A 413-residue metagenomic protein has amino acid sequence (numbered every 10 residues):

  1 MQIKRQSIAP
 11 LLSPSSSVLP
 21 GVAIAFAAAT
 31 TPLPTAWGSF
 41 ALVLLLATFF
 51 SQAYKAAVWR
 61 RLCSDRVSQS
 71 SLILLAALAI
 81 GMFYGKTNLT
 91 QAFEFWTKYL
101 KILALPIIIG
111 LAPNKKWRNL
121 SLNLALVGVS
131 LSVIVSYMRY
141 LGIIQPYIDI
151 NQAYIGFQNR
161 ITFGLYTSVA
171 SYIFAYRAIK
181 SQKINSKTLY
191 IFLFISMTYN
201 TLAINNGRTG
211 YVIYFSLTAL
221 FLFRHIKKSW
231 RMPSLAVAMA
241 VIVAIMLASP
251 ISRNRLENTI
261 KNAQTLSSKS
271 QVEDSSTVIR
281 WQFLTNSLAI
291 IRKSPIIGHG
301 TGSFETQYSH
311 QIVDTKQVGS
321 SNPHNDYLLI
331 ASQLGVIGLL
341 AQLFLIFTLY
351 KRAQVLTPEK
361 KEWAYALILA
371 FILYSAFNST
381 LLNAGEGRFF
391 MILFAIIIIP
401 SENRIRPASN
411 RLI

Functional and structural regions predicted by a protein language model:
M1-T90, L111-N119, N123-L126, R177-T188 (+2 more regions): Transmembrane signal-anchor hairpin modules in multi-pass inner-membrane enzymes, especially those that act on
L19-A27, N325, K351-N378, G387-R388 (+1 more regions): Loop-to-helix entry and N-terminal half of a specific, functionally important transmembrane alpha helix in multi-pass
G38-F49, E94-P106, I161-R177, T209-F221 (+3 more regions): Hydrophobic core segments of transmembrane alpha-helices in multi-pass, intramembrane catalytic enzymes
L44-F50, A364-Y374, T380-I413: Transmembrane alpha-helices of multi-pass inner-membrane enzymes
N119-I148, Q158-K228, A236-V237, L247-A248 (+2 more regions): Alpha-helical transmembrane segments of multi-pass inner-membrane proteins
T188, L222-F223, M232, Q333-I372: Hydrophobic transmembrane alpha-helices and their immediate junctions
H225-Q271, T285-K293, T301: A membrane-periplasm/extracellular boundary helix in multi-pass inner-membrane enzymes that assemble envelope glycans
Q271-T285, A289-L334: Long extracytoplasmic/lumenal interhelical loops at the membrane interface of multi-pass membrane proteins
